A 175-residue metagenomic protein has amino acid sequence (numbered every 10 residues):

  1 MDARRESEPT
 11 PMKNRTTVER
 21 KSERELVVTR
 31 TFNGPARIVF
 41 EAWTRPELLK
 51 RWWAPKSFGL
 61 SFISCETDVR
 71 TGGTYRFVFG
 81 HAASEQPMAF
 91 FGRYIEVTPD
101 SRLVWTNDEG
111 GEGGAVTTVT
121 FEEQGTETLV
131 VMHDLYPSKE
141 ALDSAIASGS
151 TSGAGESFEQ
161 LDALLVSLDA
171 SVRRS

Functional and structural regions predicted by a protein language model:
D2-G59: Hydrophobic ligand-binding cavity/cleft-lining segments
A3-R4, E25, V104-E156: Beta-strand/loop substructures that line and gate deep hydrophobic ligand-binding cavities in soluble
V27-V28, E47-P87, V172-S175: Short beta-edge strand/loop motif at the mouth of beta-sheet-based domains
R30, S64-T67, F90-E96, N107 (+1 more regions): Hydrophobic/aromatic beta-strand elements that line small-molecule binding cavities or substrate pockets in beta-rich
A36-R37, D68-R70, I95-S101, T120-L129: A short, structured loop/turn motif at beta-sheet edges
V39, L49, Y75-F77, Y94 (+4 more regions): Hydrophobic pocket/interface hotspot
W43, W53, N107-E109, L165: Short, flexible helix/strand-to-coil boundary loops that buttress conserved ligand/catalytic motifs in alpha/beta
A163-S175: Generic C-terminal helix-cap and adjacent flexible tail
